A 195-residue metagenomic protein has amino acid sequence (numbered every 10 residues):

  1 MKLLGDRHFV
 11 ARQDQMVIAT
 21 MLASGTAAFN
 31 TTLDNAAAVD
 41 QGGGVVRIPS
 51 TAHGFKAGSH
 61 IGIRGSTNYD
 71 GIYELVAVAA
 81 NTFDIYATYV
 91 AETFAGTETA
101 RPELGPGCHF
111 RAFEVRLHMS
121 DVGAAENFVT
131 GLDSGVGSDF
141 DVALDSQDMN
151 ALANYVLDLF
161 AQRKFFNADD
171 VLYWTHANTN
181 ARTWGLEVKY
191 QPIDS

Functional and structural regions predicted by a protein language model:
M1-A28, E103-H109, E114-V122, H176-S195: C-terminal interaction-tip segments
D14, I18-N30, G42, Q147-Y155: Solvent-exposed, conformationally flexible loop/turn segments
A28-E103: Small/polar beta-strand repeat architecture
A52-K56, G123-A125, A181: Short proline/glycine-enriched turn/loop motifs at strand-loop junctions of beta-rich domains
H60-G62, V129-D133, E187-K189: Beta-strand signatures of extracellular beta-sandwich domains
Y73-L75, D141-A151: Solvent-exposed serine/threonine-rich low-complexity stretches and specific carbohydrate-binding patches
V122-V142: Short, surface-exposed beta-strand/strand-loop-strand elements in extracellular ectodomains
A151-V171: Beta-sandwich interaction modules
